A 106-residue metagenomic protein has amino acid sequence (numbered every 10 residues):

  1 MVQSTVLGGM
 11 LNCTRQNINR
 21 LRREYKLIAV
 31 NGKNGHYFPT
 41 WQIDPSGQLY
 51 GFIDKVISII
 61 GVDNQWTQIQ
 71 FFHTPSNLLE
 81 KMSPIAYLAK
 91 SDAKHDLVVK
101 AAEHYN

Functional and structural regions predicted by a protein language model:
M1-N106: Non-transmembrane "mature" sequence context
